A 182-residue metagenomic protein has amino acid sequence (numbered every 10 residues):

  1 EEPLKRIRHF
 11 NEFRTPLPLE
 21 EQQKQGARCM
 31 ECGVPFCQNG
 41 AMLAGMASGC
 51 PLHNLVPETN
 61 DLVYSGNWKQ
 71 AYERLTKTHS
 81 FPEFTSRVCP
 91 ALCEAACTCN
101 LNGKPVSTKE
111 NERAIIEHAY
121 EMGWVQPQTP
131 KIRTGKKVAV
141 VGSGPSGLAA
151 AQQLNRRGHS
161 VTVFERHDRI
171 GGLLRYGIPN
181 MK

Functional and structural regions predicted by a protein language model:
E1-K137: Ferredoxin-type iron-sulfur electron-transfer modules and their immediate structural context
Q70, S146-A151, R175-Y176, M181: Short, electropositive, low-hydrophobicity segments enriched in small/polar residues
S80, G144-P145, R169: Residue-level detector of alpha-helix initiation sites
N100, S143, R166-H167: Fold-independent oxyanion-binding glycine-rich loops and adjacent beta-strand/coil segments at enzyme active sites
K137-T162: N-terminal Rossmann-like FAD-binding beta1-loop-alpha1 element of flavoenzymes
S160-K182: Rossmann-like dinucleotide-binding cores of NAD(P)H-dependent redox enzymes
